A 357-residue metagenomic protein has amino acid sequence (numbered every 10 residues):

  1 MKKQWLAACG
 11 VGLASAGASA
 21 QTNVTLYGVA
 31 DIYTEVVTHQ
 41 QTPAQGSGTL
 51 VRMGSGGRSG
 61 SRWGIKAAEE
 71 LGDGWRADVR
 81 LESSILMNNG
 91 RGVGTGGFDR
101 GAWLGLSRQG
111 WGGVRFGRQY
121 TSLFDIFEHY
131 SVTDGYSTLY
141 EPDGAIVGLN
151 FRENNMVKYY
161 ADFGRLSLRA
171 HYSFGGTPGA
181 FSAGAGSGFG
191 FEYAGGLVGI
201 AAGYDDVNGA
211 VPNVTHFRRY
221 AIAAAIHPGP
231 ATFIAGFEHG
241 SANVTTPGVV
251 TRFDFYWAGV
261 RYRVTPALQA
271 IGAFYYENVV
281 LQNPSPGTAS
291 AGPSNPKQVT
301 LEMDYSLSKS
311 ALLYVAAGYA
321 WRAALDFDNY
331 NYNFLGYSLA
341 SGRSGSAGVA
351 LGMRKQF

Functional and structural regions predicted by a protein language model:
A14-S19: N-terminal signal peptide c-region/cleavage motif recognized by signal peptidases
Q21-V36, L50-G175, A183, F191-G199: Outer membrane beta-barrel
T25-Y27, R76-D78, G113-R115, S167-R169 (+6 more regions): Residue-level detector of the transmembrane beta-barrel scaffold of outer-membrane proteins
Y33-V37, S84-N88, T121-D125, G175-T177 (+4 more regions): Structural signature of outer-membrane beta-barrel domains
S47-V51, D143-G144, G175-G176, N243-P247 (+2 more regions): Extracellular loop and loop/strand-boundary signature of outer-membrane beta-barrel proteins
R58-R62, F98-G101, R152-N154, G184-G186 (+4 more regions): Transmembrane beta-barrel architecture of outer-membrane proteins
G186-S306, A316-W321, K355: Detector for outer-membrane/organellar transmembrane beta-barrel domains, recognizing the amphipathic beta-strand
L307, A311, A340-F357: Outer-membrane beta-barrel "beta-signal"
